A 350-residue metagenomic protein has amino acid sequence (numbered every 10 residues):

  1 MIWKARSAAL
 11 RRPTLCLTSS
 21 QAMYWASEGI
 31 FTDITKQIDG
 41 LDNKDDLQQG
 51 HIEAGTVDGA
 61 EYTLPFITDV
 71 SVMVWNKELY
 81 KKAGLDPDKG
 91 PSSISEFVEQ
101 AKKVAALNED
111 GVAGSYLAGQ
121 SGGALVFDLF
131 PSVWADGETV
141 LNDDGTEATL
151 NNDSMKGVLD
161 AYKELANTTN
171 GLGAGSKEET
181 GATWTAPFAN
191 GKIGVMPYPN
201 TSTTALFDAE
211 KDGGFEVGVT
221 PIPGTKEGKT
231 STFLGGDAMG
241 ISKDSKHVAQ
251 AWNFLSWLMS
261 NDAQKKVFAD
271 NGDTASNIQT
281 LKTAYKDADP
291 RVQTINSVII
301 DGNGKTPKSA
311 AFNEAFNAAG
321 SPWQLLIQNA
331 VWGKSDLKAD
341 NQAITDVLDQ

Functional and structural regions predicted by a protein language model:
M1-A5, S92-V98, G175-N190: Short helix-initiation/N-cap motifs at beta->coil->alpha
M1-L47, K82-G84, K89, A186-P187 (+1 more regions): Extracytoplasmic "Venus flytrap"/periplasmic binding protein-like
A5-R6, R11-T14, L41-L79, K229-S231 (+1 more regions): A structural signal for short loop-to-beta-strand junctions that line the ligand-binding cleft of periplasmic/secreted
T18-S71, L125-D128, E216-T220, D287-D289: Hinge/lid segment of periplasmic solute-binding proteins
T32-L47, K89-S92, N108, A113-G122 (+4 more regions): Short, solvent-exposed loop/beta-turn-alpha elements that line the ligand-binding surface or hinge of extracytoplasmic
A83, E164-N170, D208-D273, L325: Extracytoplasmic/periplasmic substrate-recognition and gating elements
E99-K103, D144-S176: Glycine-centered hinge/linker elements that transmit conformational signals in sensory and ligand-binding systems
Q279-T280, Q293-D346: C-terminal capping/gating helix-and-loop segments adjacent to ligand/active sites or protein-protein/ligand interfaces
